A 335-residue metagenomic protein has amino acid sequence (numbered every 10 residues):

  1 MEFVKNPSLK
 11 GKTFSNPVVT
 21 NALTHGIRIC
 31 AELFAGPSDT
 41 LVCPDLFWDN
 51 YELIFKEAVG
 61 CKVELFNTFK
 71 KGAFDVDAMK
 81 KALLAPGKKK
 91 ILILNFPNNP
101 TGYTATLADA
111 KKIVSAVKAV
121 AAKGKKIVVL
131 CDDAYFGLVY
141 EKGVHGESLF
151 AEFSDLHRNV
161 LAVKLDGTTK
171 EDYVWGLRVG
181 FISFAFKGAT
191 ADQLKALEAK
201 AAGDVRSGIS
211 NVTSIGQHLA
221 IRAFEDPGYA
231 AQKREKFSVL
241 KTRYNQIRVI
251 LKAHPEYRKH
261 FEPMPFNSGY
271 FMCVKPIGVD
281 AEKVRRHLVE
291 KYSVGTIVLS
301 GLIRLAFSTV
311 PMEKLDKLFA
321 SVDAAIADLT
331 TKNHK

Functional and structural regions predicted by a protein language model:
M1-K125, V129, F136-L156, E313-L315 (+1 more regions): Conserved core of the PLP fold type I
P17, L41, F55, I91-L92 (+8 more regions): Generic structural signal for small/hydrophobic residues in well-ordered secondary structure, especially within
T24, W48-D49, P97-P100, Y135-G137 (+9 more regions): Short, solvent-exposed loop/turn segments at secondary-structure junctions
G26, I113, G216, K236-R243 (+3 more regions): Alpha-helical packing segments of well-folded alpha/beta enzyme cores
I93-N95, V128-D133, D166, F181 (+3 more regions): Short beta-strand segments
V114, R158, K283-K335: PLP-dependent enzyme catalytic core of the Aspartate aminotransferase-like
S154-S238: Conserved core segment of the aminotransferase class I/II
S214, I221, R234-R248, K259-K275 (+1 more regions): Conserved glycine-rich beta-strand-loop-beta hairpin in the small C-terminal domain of fold type I
